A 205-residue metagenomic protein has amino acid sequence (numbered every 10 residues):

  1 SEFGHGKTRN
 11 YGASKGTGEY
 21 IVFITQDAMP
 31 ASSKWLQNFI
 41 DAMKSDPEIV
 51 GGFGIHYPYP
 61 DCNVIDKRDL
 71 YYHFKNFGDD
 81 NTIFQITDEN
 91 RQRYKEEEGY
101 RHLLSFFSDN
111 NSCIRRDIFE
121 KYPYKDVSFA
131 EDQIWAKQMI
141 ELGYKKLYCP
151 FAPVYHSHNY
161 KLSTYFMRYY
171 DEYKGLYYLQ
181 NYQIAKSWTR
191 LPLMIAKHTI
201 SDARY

Functional and structural regions predicted by a protein language model:
E2-G16, N38: Glycine-rich, basic loop-to-helix element that forms the pyrophosphate-binding segment of sugar-nucleotide handling
T17-G18, S108-K121: Conserved nucleotide-sugar donor-binding and metal-coordinating catalytic region shared by glycosyltransferases
I21: Short aromatic/hydrophobic "clamp" motif used to bind/position activated sugar donors
I24-D27: Active-site acidic Asp-centered loop
M29, S33-H73: Conserved donor NDP-sugar-binding/catalytic core segment of glycosyltransferases
F84-I114: A recurrent flexible, glycine/aromatic-enriched loop bordering the glycosyltransferase active site that acts as
F129-W135: Acidic donor-binding loop at a coil-to-helix junction in glycosyltransferase catalytic cores that engages
K146-C149, P153-Y205: Active-site-adjacent helix/loop segment of glycosyltransferases that harbors family-specific signature motifs
